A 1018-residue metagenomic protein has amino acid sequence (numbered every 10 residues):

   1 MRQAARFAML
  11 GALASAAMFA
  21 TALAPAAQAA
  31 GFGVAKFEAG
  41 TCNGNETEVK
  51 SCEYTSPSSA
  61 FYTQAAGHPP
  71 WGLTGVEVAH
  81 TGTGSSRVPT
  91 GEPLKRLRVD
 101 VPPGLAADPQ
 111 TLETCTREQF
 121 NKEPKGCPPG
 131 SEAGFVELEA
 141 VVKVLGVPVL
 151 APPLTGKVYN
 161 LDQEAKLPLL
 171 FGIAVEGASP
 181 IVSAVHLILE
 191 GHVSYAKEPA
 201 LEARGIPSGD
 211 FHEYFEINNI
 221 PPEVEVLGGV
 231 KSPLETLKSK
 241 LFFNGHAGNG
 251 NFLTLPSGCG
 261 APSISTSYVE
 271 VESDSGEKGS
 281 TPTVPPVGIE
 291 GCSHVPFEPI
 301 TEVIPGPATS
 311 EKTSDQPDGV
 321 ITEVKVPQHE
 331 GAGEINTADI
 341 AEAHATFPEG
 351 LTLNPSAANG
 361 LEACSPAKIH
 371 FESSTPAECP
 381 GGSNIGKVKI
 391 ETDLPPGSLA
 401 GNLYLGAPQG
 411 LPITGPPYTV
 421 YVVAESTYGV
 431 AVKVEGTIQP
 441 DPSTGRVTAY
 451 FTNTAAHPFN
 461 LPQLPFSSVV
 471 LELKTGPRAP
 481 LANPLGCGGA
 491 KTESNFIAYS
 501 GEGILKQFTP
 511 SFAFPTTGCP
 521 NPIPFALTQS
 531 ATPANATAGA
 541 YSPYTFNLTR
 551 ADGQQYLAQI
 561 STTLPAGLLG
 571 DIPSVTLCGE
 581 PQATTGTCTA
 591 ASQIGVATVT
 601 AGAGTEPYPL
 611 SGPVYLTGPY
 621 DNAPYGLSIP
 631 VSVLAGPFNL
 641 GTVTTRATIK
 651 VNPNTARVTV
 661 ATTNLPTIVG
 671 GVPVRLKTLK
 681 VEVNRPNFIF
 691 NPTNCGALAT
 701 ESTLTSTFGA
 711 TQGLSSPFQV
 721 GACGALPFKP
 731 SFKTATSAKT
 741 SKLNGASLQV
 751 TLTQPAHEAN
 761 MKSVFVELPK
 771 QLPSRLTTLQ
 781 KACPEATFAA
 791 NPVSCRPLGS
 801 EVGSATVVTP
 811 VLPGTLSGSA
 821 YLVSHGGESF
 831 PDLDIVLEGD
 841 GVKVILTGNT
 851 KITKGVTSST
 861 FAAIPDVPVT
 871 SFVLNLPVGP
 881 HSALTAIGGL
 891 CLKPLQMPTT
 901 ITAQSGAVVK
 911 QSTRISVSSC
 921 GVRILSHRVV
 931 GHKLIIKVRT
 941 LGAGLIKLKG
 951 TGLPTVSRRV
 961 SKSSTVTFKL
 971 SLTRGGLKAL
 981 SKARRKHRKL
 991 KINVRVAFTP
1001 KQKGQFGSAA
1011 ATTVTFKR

Functional and structural regions predicted by a protein language model:
M1-A29: Sec-dependent, cleavable N-terminal signal peptides
S15-A17, P25-G921, R1018: Ser/Thr/Pro/Gly-rich, low-complexity intrinsically disordered stalk/linker tracts of secreted and surface-exposed
L97, A343, I560, V764 (+3 more regions): Residue-level detector of buried hydrophobic side-chain packing in well-ordered secondary-structure elements
G906, A983-L990: Short loop/turn hinge sites at secondary-structure boundaries
C920-R958, R988-R1018: Extracellular glycosylation-rich, acidic/polar low-complexity regions of adhesion- and matrix-associated proteins
S964-F968: Short strand-edge motifs at loop-to-beta-strand transitions and within beta-strands of extracellular beta-rich domains
T973: Residue-level signal for threonine
G976-A979: Short beta-strands and strand-coil junctions in structured, solvent-facing domains, enriched
